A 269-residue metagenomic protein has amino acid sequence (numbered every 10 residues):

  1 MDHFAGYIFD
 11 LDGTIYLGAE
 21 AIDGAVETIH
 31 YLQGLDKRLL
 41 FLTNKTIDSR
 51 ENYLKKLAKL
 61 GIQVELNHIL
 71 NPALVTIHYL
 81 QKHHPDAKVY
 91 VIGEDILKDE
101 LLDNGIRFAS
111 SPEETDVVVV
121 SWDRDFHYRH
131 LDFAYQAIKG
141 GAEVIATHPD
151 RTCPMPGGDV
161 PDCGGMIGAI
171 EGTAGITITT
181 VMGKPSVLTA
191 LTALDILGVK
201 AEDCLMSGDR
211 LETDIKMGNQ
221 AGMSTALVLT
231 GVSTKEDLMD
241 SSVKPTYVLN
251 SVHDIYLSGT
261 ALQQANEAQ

Functional and structural regions predicted by a protein language model:
M1-F9, Y16-K37, I47-L70, I77-Q269: Asp-based, Mg2+/Mn2+-dependent phosphohydrolase catalytic module
N44: A metal-dependent hydrolase metal-coordination microenvironment
